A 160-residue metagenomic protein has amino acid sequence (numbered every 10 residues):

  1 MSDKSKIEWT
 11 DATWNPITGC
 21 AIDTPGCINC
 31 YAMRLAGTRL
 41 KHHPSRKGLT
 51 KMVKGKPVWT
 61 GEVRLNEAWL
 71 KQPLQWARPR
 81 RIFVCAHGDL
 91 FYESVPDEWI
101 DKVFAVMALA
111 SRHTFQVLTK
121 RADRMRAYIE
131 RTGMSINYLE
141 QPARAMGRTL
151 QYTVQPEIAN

Functional and structural regions predicted by a protein language model:
S2-A12, I17-T18, I22-D23, I28-N160: Conserved Radical SAM active-site core
